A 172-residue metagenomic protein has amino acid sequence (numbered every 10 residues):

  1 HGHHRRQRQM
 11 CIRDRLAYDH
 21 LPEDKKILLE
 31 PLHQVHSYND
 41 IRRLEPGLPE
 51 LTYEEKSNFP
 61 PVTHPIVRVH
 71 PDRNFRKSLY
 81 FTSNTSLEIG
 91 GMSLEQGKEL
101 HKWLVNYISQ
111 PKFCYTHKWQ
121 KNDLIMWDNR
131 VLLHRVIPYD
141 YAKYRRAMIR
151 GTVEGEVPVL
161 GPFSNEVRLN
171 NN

Functional and structural regions predicted by a protein language model:
H1-C11: Single conserved hydrophobic/aromatic residue that forms the stacking wall/gate of nucleotide- or nucleobase-binding
H1-H3, H70, H134: Histidine-centered active-site/metal-ligand motif
Q9-D19, I27, I89-Q120, F163: A short beta-strand-loop-beta hairpin characteristic of the jelly-roll/cupin
I12-E55, P60-T63: Hydrophobic, aromatic-enriched interface-forming segments
L29, F75, N122: A residue-level signal for conserved active-site and pocket-lining positions in enzyme catalytic cores
R43-G91: A mid-sequence, solvent-exposed acidic-amphipathic segment
L100, V105-N172: Catalytic core of Fe(II)/2-oxoglutarate
